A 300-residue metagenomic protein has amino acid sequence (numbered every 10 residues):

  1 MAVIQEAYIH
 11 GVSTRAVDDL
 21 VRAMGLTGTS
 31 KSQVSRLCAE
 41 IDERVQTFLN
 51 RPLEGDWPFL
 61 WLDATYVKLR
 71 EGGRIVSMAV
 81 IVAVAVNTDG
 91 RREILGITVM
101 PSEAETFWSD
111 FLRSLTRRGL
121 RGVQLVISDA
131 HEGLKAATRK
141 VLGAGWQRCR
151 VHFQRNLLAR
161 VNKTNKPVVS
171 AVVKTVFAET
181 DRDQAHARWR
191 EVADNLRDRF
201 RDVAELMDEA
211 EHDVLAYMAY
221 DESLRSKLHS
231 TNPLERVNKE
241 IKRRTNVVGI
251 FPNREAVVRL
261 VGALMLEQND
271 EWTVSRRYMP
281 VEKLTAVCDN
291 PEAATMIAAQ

Functional and structural regions predicted by a protein language model:
M1, T14, K31, S35-C38 (+14 more regions): Amphipathic alpha-helical transducer elements in NTP-driven molecular machines
M1-G11: Short, amphipathic alpha-helical "recognition" segments used to contact nucleic acids or chromatin
A2, L20-M24, S223-L224, R244-N246: Short hinge/gating elements
G11-V21: Short, charged amphipathic recognition helices of the HTH superfamily and cognate SANT/SANTA-like modules
A23, T27-G28, Q33-S128, E132 (+4 more regions): RNase H-like nuclease fold core
Q33, L125-E132, A137-K174: Conserved beta-strand -> loop -> alpha-helix junction used to position metal-binding or nucleic-acid-contacting
T175-Q300: Acidic/histidine-rich catalytic cores and adjacent linkers of DNA breakage/strand-transfer/modification proteins
